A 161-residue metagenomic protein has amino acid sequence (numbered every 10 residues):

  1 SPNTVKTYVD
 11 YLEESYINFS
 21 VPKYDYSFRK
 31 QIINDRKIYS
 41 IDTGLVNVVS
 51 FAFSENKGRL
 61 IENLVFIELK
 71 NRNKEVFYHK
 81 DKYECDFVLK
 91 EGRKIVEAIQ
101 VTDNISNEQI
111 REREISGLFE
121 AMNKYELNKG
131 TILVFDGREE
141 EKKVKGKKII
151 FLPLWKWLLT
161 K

Functional and structural regions predicted by a protein language model:
S1-V96: Accessory nucleic acid-recognition modules appended to NTPase machines
S27, N47, N107, E139-E140 (+1 more regions): Flexible, glycine-rich phosphate/dinucleotide-binding loops and adjacent beta-alpha linkers at cofactor/substrate
L69, V101, Y125-N128, L159: Intrinsically disordered, low-complexity Ser/Thr/Pro/Gly-rich regulatory segments
E75, K129, K148-I150: Conserved beta-strand segments of alpha/beta enzyme cores
I95-N107: Active-site ExK catalytic segment of metal-dependent nucleases
R111-N128: Short, charged, amphipathic alpha-helix that recurs within catalytic cores of restriction-modification and other
N128-F135: Short, hydrophobic beta-strand segments that form beta-sheet elements in well-ordered domains
D136-K161: Domain-level recognition of nuclease-like catalytic cores that cleave nucleotide substrates
